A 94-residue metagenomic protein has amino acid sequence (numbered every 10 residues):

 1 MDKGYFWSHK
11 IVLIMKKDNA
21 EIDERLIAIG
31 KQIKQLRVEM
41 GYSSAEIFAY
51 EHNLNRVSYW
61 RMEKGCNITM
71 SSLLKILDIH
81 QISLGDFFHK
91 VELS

Functional and structural regions predicted by a protein language model:
Y5-M40: A short, Lys/Arg-rich alpha-helix, primarily the initiator
R37, A49, L77: The alpha-helix within a helix-turn-helix
G41-W60: Short alpha-helical DNA-recognition segment
N55-S58, T69, S83: Short coil turns linking two alpha-helices in DNA-binding domains
S71-D86: DNA major-groove recognition helix of helix-turn-helix/homeodomain DNA-binding modules
F88-S94: Short amphipathic recognition helices of helix-turn-helix/homeodomain-type DNA-binding modules
